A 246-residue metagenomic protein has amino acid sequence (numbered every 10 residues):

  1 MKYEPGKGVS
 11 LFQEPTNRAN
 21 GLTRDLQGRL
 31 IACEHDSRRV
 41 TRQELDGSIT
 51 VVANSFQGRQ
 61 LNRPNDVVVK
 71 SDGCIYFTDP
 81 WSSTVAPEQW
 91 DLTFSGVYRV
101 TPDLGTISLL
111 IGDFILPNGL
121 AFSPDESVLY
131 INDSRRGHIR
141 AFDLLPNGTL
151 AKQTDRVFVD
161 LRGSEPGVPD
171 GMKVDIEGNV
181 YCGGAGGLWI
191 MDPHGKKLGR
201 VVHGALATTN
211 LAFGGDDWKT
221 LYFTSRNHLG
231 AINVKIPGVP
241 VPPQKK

Functional and structural regions predicted by a protein language model:
M1, R39-T41, S95-Y98, H138-R140 (+2 more regions): A short loop-to-beta-strand structural motif that recurs across blades of beta-propeller domains
K7-E14, T50-Q57, G105-G112, T154-R162 (+1 more regions): A short beta-strand motif characteristic of beta-propeller blades
P15-E34, R39, Q57-F77, D91-G96 (+3 more regions): Beta-rich, blade/repeat-based domains predominating in secreted/periplasmic proteins but also intracellular
H35, P80-S82, S134, L144 (+4 more regions): Short loop/turn segments immediately following the C-termini of beta-strands
F77-T93, V234: Short, conserved, GDST-rich strand-edge loop motifs in beta-rich repeat architectures
D133-P146, V159-L198: Loop/turn-rich, solvent-exposed surfaces of beta-rich toroidal or solenoidal domains
A141-L150, V234-V241: Short loop/turn segments immediately following beta-strands, especially the blade-tip and inter-blade linker loops
T209-K246: Blade-level signature of beta-propeller repeat domains, shared across WD40, Kelch, NHL, RCC1 and BNR/Asp-box propellers
